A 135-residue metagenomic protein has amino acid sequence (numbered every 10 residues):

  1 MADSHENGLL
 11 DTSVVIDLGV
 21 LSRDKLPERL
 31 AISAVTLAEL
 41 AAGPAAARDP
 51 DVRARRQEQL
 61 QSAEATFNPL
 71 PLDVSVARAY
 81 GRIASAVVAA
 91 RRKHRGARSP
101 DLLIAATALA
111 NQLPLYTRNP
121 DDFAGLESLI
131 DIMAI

Functional and structural regions predicted by a protein language model:
M1-D3, A105-I135: Acidic, PIN/NYN-like endoribonuclease modules and their adjacent C-terminal/linker elements
M1-Q61: Short, well-structured N-terminal submotif of metal-dependent ribonuclease cores
A2-D3, N68-P114: Active-site neighborhoods of divalent-metal-dependent phosphate/nucleic-acid chemistry enzymes
V14-V15, V76, D121-D122: Alpha-helix capping/helix-boundary segments
D17-G19, G43, Y80-I83, L126: Residues that scaffold the ATP/ADP-binding catalytic core of kinase and kinase-like folds
R48-D51, V88, I132-I135: Short, hinge-like loop/turn segments at secondary-structure boundaries
